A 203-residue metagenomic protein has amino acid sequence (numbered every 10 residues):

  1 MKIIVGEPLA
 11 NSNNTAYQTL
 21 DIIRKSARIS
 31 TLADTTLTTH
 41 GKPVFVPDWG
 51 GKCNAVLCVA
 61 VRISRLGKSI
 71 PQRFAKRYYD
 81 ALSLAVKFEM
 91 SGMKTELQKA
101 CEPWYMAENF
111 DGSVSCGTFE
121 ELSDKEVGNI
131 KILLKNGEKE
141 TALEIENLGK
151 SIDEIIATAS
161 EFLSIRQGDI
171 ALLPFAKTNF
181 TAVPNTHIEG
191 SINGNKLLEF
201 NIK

Functional and structural regions predicted by a protein language model:
M1-I170, K177-K203: Catalytic-core "active-site belt" of small-molecule-metabolizing enzymes, emphasizing His/Asp/Glu-rich regions
